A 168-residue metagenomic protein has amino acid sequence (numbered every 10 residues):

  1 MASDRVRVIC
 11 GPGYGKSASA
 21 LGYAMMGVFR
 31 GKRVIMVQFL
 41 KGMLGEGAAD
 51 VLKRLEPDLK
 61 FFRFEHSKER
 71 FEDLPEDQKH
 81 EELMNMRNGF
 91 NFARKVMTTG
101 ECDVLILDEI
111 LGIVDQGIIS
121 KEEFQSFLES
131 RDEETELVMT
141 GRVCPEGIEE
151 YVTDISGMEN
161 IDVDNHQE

Functional and structural regions predicted by a protein language model:
A2-K95: Conserved P-loop
V6, V104, D154: Short, Asp-centered acidic motifs that coordinate Mg2+ and/or phosphate in catalytic or ligand-binding sites
R33, E101-V104, D132-T140: Loop/turn-to-beta-strand initiation segments
L40-M43, S67-K68, L111-G112, V143-E146 (+1 more regions): Conserved nucleotide-binding/hydrolysis micro-motifs of P-loop NTPases
F62-F64, T140, M158: Conserved beta-strand termini and adjacent loop/short-helix elements that scaffold enzyme active sites in alpha/beta
D73-S130: Phosphate-binding/switch loop-helix module in NTP-utilizing enzymes
S126-L128, L137, C144: Internal alpha/beta core interface subdomains
R142-E168: Phosphate-binding/switch region of NTP-binding enzymes
